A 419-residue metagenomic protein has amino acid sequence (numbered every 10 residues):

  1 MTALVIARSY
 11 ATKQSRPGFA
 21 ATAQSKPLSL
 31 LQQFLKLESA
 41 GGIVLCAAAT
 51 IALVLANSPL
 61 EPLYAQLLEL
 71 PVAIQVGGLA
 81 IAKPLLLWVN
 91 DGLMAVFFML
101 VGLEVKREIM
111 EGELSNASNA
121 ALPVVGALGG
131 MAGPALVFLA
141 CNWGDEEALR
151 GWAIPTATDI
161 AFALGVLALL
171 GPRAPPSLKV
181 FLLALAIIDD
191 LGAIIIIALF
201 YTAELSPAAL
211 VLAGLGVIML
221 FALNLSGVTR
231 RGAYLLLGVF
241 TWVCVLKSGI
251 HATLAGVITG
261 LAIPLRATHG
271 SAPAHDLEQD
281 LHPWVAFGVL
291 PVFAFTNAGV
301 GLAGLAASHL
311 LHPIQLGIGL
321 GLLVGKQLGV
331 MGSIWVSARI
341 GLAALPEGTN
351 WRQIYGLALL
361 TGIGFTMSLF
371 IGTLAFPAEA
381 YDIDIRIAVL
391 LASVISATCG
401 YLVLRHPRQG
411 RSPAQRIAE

Functional and structural regions predicted by a protein language model:
L4-I6, K13-L37, L53-N57, L70 (+6 more regions): Predominantly late transmembrane helices and immediately cytosolic-facing juxtamembrane segments
V44-N57, F97-L103, G133-F138, G216-A222 (+5 more regions): Hydrophobic core segments of alpha-helical transmembrane domains in multi-pass membrane transport and ion-translocation
L55-L67, K83-L86, L100-A117, A132-A153: Transmembrane alpha-helix boundary signature
L86-F98, E146-A161, A184, T202-I218 (+2 more regions): Structural signature of hydrophobic alpha-helical transmembrane segments
E108-A135, S206-L215, L302-L328, W351-Y355 (+1 more regions): Entry/N-cap segments of selected transmembrane alpha helices and their immediately preceding amphipathic helices
P123-L164, G317-A375, L391, T398-H406: Transmembrane alpha-helices that form the ion-translocation and gating core of multi-pass ion transport proteins
L136-V137, I196-I197, L246-I250, L290-G304 (+1 more regions): Hydrophobic alpha-helical transmembrane segments in multi-pass integral membrane proteins
L167-P264: Functional cores that coordinate and move charged inorganic groups
